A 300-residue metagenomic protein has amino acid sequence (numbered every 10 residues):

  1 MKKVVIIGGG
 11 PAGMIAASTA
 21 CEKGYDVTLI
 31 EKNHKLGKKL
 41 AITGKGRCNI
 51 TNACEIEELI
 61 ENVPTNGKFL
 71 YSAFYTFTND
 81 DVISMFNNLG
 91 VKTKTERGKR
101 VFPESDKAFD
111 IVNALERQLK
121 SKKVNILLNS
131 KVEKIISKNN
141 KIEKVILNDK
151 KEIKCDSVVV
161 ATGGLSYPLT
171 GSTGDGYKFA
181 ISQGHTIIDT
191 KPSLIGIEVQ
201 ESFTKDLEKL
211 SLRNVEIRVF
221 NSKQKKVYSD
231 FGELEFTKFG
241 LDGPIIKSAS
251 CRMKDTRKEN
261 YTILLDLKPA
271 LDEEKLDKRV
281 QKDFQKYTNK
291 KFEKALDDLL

Functional and structural regions predicted by a protein language model:
K2-L29: N-terminal Rossmann-like FAD-binding beta1-loop-alpha1 element of flavoenzymes
V5-I7, I30, V132, V145 (+3 more regions): Short hydrophobic core segments
C21-K45: Glycine-rich FAD pyrophosphate-binding loop
E22-K23, K35, I56-E58, Y75 (+4 more regions): Residue-level recognition of phosphate/Mg2+-coordinating polar/acidic sites in nucleotide-handling active sites
A41-A73: N-terminal glycine-rich dinucleotide-binding loop that anchors FAD/FMN and/or NAD(P) in oxidoreductases
L70-T78, R97-R117, Y167-G171, S202: Short beta-strand to alpha-helix junction loop
L128-K141: A conserved short coil-to-beta-strand element within the FAD-binding core of flavoproteins
S157-F203: Glycine-rich loop(s) and the adjacent beta-strand/alpha-helix scaffold that form part
